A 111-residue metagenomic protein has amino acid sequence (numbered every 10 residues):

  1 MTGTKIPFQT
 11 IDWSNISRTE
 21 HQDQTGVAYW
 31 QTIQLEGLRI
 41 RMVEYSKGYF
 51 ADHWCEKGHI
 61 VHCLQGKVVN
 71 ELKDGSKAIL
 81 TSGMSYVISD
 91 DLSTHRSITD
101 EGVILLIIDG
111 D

Functional and structural regions predicted by a protein language model:
M1-M42: A short, N-terminal "cap"/entry segment at the start of jelly-roll beta-barrel domains of the cupin/DSBH fold
T32, I40-E44, I60, K77 (+2 more regions): Conserved hydrophobic/aromatic beta-strand scaffold that supports enzyme active sites
E36-C55, S89-L92: Conserved short histidine dyad/triad with adjacent acidic residue
Y45, W54-N70: Short, conserved beta-strand element in jelly-roll/cupin
F50-C55, E71-L72, S97-I98: Short histidine-centered beta-strand/loop micro-motifs that create catalytic or ligand/metal-coordination sites
D74-D91: Short acidic-glycine-tyrosine-enriched beta hairpin
D90-D111: Ligand-binding loop in jelly-roll beta-barrel domains
